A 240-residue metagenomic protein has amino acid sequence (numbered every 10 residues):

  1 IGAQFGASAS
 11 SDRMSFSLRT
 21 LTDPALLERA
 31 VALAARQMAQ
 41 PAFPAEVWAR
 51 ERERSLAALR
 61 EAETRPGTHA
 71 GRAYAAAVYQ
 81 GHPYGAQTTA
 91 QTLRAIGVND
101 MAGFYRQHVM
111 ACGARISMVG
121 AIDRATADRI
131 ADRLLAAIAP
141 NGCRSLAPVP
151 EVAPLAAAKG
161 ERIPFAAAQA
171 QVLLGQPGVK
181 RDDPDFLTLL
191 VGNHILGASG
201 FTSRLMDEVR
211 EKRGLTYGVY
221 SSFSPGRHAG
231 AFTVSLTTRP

Functional and structural regions predicted by a protein language model:
I1-R144, R162, T188, K212-P240: Charge-rich, well-structured scaffold segments of protease-associated domains
S145-T202: His/Glu-based metal-binding/catalytic segments typifying zinc-dependent metallopeptidases
M206: Phosphate-proximal small/polar/acidic motifs at interfaces that engage nucleotide phosphates, polyphosphates
